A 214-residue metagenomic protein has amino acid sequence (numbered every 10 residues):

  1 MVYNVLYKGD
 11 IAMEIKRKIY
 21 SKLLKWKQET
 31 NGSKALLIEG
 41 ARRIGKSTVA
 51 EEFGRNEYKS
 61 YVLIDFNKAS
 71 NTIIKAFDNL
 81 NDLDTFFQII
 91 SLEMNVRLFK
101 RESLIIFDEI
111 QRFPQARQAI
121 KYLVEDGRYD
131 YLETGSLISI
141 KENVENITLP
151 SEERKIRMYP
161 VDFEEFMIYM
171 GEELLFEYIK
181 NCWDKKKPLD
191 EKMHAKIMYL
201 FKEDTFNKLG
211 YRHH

Functional and structural regions predicted by a protein language model:
V2, V144-H214: Interdomain motor-coupling "hinge/lid" segment immediately C-terminal to the ATP-binding subdomain of NTP-driven enzymes
E14-T30: Pre-Walker A adenine-sensing motif
I38: Hydrophobic anchor at the beta1->P-loop junction of P-loop NTPases
K46: Conserved lysine of the Walker
V49, F53: Hydrophobic positions on the alpha1 helix immediately C-terminal to the Walker A/P-loop
K68-R101: Short glycine-rich substrate-engagement loop in P-loop NTPases that contacts/grips substrate
I106, D130-S136, R157, F166: Structural recognition of the conserved hydrophobic beta-strand(s) that form the central parallel beta-sheet of P-loop
E125-I147: Sensor-1/coupling segment of RecA-like P-loop NTPase cores
